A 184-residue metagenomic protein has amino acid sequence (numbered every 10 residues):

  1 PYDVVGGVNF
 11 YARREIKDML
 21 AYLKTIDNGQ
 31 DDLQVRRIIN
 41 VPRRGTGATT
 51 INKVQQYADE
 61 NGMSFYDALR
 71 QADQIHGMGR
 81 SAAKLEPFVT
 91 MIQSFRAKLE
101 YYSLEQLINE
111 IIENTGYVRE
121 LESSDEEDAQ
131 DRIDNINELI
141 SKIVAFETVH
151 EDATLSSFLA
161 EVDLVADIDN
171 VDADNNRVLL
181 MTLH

Functional and structural regions predicted by a protein language model:
P1, R13, L20-H184: Conserved helicase C-terminal RecA-like lobe
P1-N9: Conserved RecA-like helicase motor-core motifs
